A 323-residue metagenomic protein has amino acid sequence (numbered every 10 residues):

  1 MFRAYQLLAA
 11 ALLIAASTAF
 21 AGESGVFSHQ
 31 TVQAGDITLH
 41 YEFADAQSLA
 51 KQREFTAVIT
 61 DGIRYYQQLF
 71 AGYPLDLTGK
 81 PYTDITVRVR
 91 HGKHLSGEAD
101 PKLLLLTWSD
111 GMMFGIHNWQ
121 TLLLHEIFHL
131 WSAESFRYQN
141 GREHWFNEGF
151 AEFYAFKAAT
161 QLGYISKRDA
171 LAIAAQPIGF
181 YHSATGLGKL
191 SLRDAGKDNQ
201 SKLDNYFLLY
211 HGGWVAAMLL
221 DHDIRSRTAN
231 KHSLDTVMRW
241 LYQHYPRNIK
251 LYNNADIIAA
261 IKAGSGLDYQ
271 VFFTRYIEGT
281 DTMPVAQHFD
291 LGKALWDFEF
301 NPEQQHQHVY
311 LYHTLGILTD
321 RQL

Functional and structural regions predicted by a protein language model:
M1-L8: Bacterial N-terminal signal peptides that target proteins for export
A9-A16: Bacterial N-terminal signal peptides
A19-A21: Boundary at the C-terminal end of the N-terminal hydrophobic targeting segment
F27-Q139, E143: Juxtacatalytic substrate-recognition/specificity segment
L49-D61, F114-N118, L122, G141 (+5 more regions): Soluble non-cytosolic domains of exported or imported proteins
R142-W214, R227, Y245-N248: Acidic/His/Gly-enriched intrinsically disordered linker/tail segments that often contain short helix/coil "MoRF-like"
L162-L171, I224-S233, K262-F272: Structural helix-adjacent loops and short alpha-helical linkers that scaffold large soluble proteins
R247-L323: Beta/coil-rich, acidic/histidine-enriched accessory regions frequently appended to metallopeptidases
